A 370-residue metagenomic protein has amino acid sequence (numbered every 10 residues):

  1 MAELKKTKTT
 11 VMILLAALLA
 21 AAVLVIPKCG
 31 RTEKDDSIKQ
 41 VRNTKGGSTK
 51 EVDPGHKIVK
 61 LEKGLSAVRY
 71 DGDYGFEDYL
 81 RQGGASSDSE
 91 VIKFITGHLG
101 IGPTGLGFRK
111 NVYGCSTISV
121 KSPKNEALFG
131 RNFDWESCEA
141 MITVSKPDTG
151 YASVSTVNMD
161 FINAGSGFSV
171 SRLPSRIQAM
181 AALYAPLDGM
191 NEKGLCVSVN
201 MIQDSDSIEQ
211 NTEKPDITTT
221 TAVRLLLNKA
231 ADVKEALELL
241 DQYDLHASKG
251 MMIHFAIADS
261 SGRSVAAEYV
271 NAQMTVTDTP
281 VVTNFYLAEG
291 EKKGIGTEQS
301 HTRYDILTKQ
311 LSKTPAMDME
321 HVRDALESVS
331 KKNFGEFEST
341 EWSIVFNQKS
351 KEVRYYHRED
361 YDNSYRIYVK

Functional and structural regions predicted by a protein language model:
M1-T7: Short, Lys/Arg-rich N-terminal segment immediately upstream of the first membrane anchor
K8, L15, L19-R224, N228-K229 (+1 more regions): N-terminal mature-domain region immediately after signal-peptide cleavage in secreted/organellar precursors
L14-L15, A236: Long, soluble alpha-helical segments
D204-K332, F337: A surface/extracellular/periplasmic glyco- and lipid-processing/surface-interacting theme
